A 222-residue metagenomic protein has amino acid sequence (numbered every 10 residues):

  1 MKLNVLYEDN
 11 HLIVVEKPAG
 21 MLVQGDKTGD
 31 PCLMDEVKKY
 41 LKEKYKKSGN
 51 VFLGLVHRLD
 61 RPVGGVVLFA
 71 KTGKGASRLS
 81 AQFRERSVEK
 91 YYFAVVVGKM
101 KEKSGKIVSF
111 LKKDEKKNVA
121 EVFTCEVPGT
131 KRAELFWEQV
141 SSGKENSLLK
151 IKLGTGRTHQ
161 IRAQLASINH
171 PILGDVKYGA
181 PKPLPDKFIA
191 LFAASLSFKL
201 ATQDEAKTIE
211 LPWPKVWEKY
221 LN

Functional and structural regions predicted by a protein language model:
M1-N222: RNA pseudouridine synthases
